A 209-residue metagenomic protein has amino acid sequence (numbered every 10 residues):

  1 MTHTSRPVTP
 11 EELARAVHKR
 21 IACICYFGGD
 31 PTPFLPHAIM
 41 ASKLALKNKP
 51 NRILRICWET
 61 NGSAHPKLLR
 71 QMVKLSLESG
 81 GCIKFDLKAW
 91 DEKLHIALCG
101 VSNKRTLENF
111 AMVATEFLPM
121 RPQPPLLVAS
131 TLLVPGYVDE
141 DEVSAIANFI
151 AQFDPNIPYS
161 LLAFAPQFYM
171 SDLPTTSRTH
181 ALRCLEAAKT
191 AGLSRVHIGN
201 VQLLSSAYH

Functional and structural regions predicted by a protein language model:
H3-L173: Conserved AdoMet/S-adenosylmethionine-binding subsite of the radical SAM
R178-H209: A cross-taxonomic marker for long C-terminal extensions/tails that follow the last structured domain
